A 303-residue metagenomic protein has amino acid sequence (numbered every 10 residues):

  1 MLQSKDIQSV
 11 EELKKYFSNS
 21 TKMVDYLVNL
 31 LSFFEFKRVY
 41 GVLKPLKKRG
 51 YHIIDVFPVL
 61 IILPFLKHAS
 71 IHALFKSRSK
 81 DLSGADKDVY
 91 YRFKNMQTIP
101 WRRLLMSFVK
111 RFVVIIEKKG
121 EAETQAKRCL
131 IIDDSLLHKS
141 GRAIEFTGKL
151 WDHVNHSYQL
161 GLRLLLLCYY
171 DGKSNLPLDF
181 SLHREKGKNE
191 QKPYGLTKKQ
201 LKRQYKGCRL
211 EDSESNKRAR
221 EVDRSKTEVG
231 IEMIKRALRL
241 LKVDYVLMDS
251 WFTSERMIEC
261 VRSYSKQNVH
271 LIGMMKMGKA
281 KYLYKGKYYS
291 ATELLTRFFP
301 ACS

Functional and structural regions predicted by a protein language model:
M1-Q97, W101-R102: Gly/serine-rich nucleotide phosphate-binding loop at the start of the catalytic core of nucleotide/ADP-ribose-handling
M1-S18, R49-Y51, P64, K127 (+7 more regions): Long, hydrophilic "mature protein body" segments
S4, G41, N95-K199, Y288: Active-site-proximal, Lys/Arg-enriched surface segment that forms a nucleic-acid-binding/basic interface patch
L46-R49, I61-P64, K80, H153-S157 (+3 more regions): Short, charged/polar micro-motifs that form catalytic or ligand-binding hotspots
V59-L60, L74-K76, A126-S140, L167 (+2 more regions): Short, conserved catalytic/metal-binding motifs centered on acidic residues
L63, R78, F112, I116-G120 (+2 more regions): Hydrophobic, Leu/Ile/Phe/Ala-enriched alpha-helical segments that form helix-helix packing faces
K67-A69, D88-V89, V154-V243: Electropositive, glycine- and tryptophan-enriched low-complexity nucleic-acid-binding patches
G195, Q200-S303: An internal, acidic/charged active-site-proximal segment that coordinates divalent cations and/or engages
